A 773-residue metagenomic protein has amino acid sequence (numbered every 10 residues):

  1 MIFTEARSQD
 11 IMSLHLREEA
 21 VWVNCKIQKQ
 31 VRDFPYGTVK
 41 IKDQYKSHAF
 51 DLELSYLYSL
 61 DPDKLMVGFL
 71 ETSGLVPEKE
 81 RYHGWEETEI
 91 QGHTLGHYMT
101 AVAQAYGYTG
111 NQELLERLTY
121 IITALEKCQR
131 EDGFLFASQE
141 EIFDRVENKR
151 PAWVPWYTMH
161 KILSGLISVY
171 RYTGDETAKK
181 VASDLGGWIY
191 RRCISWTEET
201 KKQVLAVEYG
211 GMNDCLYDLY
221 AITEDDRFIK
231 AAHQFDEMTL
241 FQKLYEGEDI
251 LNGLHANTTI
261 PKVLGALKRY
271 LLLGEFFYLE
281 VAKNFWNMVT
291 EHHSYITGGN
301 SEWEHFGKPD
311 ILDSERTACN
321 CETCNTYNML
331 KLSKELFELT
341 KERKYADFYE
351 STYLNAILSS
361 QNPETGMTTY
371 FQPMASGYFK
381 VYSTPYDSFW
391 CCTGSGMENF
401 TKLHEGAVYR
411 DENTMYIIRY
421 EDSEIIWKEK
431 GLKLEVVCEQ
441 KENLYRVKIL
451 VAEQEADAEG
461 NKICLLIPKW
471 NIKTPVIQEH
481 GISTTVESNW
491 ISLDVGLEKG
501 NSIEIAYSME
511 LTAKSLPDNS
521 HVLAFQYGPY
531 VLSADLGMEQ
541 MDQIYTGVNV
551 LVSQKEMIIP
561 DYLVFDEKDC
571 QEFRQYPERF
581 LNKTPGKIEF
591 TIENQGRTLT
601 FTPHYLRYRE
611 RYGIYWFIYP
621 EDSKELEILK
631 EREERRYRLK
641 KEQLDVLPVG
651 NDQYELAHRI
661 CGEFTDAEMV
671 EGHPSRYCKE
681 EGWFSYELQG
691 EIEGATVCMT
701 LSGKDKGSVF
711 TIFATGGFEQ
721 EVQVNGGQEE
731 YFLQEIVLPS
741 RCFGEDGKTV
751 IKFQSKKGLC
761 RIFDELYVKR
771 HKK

Functional and structural regions predicted by a protein language model:
F3-Q112, E116, R145-Y172, Y209-R227 (+2 more regions): Aromatic (Trp/Tyr) and acidic
I11-H15, A282, D347-N355, S360-L444 (+7 more regions): C-terminal beta-rich recognition modules with glycine/proline-rich loops and embedded aromatic residues
E113-E126: Aromatic-lined substrate-binding rim segments of carbohydrate-active enzymes
Q129: Extended, charge-enriched "interface" segments that sit outside catalytic cores
S183-L272: Hydrophobic, small-residue-rich alpha-helical packing segments that form membrane-like cores
A458-E479, V697, F710: Beta-strand-rich binding/interaction modules
I482-G500, A506-S520, T665-T696, T700-K772: Beta-strand-rich ligand-recognition modules
